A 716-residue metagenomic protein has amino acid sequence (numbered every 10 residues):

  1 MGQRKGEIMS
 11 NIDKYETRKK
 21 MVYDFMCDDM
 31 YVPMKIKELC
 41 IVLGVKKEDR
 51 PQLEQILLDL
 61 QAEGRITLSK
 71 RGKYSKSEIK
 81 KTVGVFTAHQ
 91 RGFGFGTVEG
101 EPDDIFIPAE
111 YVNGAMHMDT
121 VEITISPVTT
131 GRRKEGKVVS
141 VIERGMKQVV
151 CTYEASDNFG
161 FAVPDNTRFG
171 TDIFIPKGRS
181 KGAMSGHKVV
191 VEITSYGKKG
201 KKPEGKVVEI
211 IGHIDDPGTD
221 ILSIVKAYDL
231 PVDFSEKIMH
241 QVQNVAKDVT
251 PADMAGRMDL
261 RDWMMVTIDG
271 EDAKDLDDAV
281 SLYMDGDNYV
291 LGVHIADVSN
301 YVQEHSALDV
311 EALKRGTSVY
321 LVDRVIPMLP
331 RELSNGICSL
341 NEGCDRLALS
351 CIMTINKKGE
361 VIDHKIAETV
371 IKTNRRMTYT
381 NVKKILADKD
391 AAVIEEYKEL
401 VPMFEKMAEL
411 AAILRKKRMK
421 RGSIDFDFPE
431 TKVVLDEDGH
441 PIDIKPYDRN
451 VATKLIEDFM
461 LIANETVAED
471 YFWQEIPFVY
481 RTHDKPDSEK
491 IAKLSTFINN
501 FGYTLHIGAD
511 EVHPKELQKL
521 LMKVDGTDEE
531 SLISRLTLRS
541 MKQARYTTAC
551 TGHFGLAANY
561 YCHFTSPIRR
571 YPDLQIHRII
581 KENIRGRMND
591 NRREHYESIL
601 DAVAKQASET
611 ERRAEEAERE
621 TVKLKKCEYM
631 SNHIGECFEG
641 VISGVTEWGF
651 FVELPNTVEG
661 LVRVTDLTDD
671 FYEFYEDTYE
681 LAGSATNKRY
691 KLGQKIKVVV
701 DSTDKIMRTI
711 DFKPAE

Functional and structural regions predicted by a protein language model:
G2-G292, S299-D345, K383-K384, Y679-L681 (+3 more regions): Charge-lined substrate channels and their catalytic hotspots, especially those that engage the 3′ end of RNA
I41, S195-Y196, S223-K226, L230 (+3 more regions): Electropositive polyanion-binding surfaces
